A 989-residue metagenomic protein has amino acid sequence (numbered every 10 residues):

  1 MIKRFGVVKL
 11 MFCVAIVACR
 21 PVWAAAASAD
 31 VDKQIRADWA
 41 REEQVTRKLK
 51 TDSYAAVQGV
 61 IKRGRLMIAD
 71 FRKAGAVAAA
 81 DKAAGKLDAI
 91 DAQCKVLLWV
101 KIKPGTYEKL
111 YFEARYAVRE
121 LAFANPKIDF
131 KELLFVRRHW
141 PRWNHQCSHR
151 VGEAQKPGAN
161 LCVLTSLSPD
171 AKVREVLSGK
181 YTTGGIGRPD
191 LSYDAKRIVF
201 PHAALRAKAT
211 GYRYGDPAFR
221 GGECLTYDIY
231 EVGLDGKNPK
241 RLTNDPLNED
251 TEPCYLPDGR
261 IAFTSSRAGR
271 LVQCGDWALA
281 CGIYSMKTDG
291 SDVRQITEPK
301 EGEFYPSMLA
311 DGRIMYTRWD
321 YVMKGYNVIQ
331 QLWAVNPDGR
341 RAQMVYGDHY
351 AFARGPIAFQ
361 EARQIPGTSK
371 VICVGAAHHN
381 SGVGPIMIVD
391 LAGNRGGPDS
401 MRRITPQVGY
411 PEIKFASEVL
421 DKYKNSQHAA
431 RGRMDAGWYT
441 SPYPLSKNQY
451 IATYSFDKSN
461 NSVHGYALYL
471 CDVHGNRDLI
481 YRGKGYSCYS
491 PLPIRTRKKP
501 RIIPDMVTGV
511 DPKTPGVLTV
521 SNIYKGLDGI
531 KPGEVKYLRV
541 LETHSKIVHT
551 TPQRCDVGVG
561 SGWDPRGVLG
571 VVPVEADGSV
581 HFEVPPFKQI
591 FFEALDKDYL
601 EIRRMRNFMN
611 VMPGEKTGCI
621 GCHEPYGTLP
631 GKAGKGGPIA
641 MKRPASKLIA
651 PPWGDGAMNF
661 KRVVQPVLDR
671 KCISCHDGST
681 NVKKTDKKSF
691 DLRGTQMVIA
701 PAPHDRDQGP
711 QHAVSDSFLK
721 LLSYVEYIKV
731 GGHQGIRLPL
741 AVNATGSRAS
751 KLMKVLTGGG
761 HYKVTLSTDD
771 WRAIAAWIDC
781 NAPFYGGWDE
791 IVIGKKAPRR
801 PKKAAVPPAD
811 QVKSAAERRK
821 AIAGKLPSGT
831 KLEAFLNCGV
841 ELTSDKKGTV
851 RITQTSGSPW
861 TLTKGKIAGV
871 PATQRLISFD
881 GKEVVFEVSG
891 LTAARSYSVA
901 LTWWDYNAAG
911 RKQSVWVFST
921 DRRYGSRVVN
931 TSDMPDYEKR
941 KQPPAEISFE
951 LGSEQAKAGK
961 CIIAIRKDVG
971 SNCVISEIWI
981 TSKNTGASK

Functional and structural regions predicted by a protein language model:
G6, R819-K989: Compositionally biased, intrinsically disordered or flexible polar/acidic segments
A25-Q44, K48-A55, G59-K62, G85-I102 (+8 more regions): Aromatic- and Gly/Pro-enriched helix-to-coil junctions and flexible linker segments
G75-E175: Long amphipathic alpha-helical scaffold segments
L133, T183-Y193, L247-R260, K300-M315 (+4 more regions): Conserved beta-propeller blade repeats
F135-K156, P201-L225, F263-L279, Y316-Q330 (+3 more regions): Short, conserved, GDST-rich strand-edge loop motifs in beta-rich repeat architectures
N160-T165, R220, L225-D235, A278-D289 (+3 more regions): Beta-propeller blade signature
P169-G184, L234-N248, K287-E301, N336-A358 (+3 more regions): Multi-bladed beta-propeller domains
I365-Y469: Loop/turn-rich, solvent-exposed surfaces of beta-rich toroidal or solenoidal domains
